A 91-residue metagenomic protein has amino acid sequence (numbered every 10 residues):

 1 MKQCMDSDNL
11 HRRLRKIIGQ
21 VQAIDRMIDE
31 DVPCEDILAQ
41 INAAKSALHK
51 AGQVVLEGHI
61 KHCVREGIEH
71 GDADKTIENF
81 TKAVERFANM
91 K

Functional and structural regions predicted by a protein language model:
M1-K91: Solvent-exposed interaction patches of small proteins and small membrane subunits
